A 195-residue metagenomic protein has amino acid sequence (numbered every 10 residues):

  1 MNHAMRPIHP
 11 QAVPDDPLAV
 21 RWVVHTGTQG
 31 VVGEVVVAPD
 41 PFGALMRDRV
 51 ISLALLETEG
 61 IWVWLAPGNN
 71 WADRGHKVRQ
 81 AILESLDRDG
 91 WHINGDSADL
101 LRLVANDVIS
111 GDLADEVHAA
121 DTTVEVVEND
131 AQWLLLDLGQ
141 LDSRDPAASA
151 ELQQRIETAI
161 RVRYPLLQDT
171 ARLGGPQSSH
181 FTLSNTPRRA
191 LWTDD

Functional and structural regions predicted by a protein language model:
M1-D195: Domain-level signature for proteins that mediate thiol-based redox and metal-cofactor handling
